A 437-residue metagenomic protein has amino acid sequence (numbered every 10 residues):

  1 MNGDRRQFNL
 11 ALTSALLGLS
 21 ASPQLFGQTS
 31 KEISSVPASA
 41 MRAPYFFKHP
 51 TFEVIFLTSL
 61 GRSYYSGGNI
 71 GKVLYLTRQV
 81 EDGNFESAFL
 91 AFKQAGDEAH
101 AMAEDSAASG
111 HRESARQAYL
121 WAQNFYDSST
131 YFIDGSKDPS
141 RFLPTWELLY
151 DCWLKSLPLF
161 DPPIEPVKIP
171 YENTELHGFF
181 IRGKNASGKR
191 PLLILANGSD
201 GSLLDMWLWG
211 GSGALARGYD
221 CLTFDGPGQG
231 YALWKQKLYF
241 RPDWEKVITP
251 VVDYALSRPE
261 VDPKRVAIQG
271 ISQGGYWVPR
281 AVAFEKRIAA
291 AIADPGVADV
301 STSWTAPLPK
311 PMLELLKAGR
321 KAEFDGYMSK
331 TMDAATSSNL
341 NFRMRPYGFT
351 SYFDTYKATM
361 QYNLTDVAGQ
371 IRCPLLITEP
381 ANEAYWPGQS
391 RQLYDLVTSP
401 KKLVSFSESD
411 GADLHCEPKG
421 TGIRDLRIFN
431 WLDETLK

Functional and structural regions predicted by a protein language model:
M1-L16: N-terminal secretory signal peptides and thylakoid transit peptides that target proteins across membranes
W146-N185: N-terminal cap/lid segment of alpha/beta-hydrolase-fold proteins
Y239-P259: Alpha/beta-hydrolase active-site loop
A283-T350: Hydrolase active-site cap/lid region
I371, I377-E379: Short beta-strand/loop motif that positions the catalytic acidic residue of the alpha/beta-hydrolase fold
A384-Q389: Conserved alpha/beta-hydrolase "acid-adjacent" motif
V397-A412: Catalytic histidine neighborhood in serine/cysteine hydrolases with alpha/beta-hydrolase-type architecture
S409-G422: Catalytic histidine-centered segment of alpha/beta-hydrolase-like enzymes
